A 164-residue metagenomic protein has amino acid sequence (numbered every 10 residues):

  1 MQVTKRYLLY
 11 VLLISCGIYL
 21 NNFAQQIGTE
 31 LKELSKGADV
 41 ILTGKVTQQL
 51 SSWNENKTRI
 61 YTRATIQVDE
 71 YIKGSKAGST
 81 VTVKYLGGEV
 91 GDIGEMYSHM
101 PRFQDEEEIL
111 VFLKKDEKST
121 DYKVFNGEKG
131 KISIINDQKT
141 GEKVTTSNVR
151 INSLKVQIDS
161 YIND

Functional and structural regions predicted by a protein language model:
V3-T4, Y10, I18-D164: Transition segments tied to proteolytic processing and entry into folded domains
